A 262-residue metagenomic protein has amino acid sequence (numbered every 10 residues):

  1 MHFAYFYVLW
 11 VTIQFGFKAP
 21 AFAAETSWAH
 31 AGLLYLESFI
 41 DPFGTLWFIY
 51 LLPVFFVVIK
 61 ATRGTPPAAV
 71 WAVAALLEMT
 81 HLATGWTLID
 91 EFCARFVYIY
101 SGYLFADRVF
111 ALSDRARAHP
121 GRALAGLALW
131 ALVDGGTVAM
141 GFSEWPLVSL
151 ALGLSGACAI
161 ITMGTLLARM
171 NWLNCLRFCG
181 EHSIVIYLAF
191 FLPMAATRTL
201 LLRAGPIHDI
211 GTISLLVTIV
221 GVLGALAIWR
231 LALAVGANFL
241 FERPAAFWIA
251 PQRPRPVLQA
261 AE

Functional and structural regions predicted by a protein language model:
M1-E262: Alpha-helical transmembrane segments and their immediate juxtamembrane cytosolic regions
